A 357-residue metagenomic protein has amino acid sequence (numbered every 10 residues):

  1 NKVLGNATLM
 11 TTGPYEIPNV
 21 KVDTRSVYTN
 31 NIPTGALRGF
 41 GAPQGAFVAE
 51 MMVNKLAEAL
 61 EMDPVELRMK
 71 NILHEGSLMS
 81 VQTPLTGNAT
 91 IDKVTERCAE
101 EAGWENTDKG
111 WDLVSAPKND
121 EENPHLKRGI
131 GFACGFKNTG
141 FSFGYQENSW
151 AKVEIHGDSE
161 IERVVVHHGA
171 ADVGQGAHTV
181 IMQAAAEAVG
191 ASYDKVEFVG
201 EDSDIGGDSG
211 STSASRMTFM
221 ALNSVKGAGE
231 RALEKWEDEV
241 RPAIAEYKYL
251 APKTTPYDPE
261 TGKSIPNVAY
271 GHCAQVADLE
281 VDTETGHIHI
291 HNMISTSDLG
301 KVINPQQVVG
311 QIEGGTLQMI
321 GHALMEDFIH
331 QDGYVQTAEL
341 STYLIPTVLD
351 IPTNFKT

Functional and structural regions predicted by a protein language model:
V3-K137, E147, D158, Q183-T357: C-terminal catalytic domains of large/alpha subunits in multi-subunit enzymes
G140-R163: Active-site-adjacent "gating/activation" loops or surface patches in catalytic cores
E162-H168, I290-N292: Short, aliphatic-rich beta-strand segments
A171: Gly/Ser-rich, acidic/histidine-flanked active-site/gating loops
H178-T179: Conserved strand-to-helix beginnings and helix N-cap segments that scaffold or border functional pockets
